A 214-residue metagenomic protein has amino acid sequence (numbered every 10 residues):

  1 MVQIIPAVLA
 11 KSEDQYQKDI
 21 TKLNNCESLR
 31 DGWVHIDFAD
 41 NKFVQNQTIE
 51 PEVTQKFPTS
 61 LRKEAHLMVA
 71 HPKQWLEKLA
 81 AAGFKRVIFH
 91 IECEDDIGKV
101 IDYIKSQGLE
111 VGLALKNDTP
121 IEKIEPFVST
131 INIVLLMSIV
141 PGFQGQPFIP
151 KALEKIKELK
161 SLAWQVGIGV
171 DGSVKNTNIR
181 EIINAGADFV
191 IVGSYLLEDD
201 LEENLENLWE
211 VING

Functional and structural regions predicted by a protein language model:
M1-I88, E92-D96, Y103-K105, E110-V111 (+7 more regions): Conserved N-terminal beta1-alpha1 strand-loop-helix module at the mouth
V166-G172: Conserved Lys-Pro-Asp/Glu-containing loop-to-beta segment of HAD-superfamily phosphomonoesterases, centered on
S173-A185: Acidic, divalent-metal-coordinating active-site segment for phosphoryl/phosphodiester hydrolysis, typified by short
